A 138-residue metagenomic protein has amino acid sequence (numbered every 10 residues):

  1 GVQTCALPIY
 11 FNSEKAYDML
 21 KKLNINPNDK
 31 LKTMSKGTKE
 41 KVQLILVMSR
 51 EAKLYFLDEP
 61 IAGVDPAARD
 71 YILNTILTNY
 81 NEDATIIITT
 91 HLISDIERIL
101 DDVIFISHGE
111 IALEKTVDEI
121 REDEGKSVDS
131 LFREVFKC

Functional and structural regions predicted by a protein language model:
G1-L7: Short, small-residue-biased leader/transition segments that mark boundaries at the very start of proteins
Y55-E59: Catalytic Walker B motif of ABC-type/P-loop ATPase nucleotide-binding domains
R69-E82: Helical segment within the ABC ATPase nucleotide-binding domain
A84-L92: Conserved H-loop
I96-R98: A short, surface-exposed alpha-helical micro-motif characterized by mixed small hydrophobic and charged/polar residues
E114-K115: ABC ATPase "signature
